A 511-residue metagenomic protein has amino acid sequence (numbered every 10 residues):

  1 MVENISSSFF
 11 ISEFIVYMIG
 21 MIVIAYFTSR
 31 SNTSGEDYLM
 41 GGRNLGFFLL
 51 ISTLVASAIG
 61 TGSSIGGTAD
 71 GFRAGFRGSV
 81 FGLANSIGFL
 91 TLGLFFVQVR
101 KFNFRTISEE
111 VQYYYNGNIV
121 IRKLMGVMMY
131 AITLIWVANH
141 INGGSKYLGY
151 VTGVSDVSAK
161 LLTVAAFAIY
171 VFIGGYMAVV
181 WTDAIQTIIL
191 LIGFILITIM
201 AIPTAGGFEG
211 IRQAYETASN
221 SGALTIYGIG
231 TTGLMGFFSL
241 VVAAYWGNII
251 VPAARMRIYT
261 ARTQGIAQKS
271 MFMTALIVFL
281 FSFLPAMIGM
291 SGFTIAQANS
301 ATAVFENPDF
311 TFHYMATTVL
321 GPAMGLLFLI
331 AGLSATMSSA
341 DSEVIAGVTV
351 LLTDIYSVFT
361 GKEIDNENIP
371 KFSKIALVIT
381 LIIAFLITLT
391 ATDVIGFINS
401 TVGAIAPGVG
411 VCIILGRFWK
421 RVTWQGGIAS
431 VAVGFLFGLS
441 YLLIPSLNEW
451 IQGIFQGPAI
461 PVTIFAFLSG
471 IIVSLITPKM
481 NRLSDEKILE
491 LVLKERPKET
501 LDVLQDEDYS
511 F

Functional and structural regions predicted by a protein language model:
M1-F511: Membrane-embedded helix-loop-helix hairpins and adjacent transmembrane boundary segments in multi-pass transporters
